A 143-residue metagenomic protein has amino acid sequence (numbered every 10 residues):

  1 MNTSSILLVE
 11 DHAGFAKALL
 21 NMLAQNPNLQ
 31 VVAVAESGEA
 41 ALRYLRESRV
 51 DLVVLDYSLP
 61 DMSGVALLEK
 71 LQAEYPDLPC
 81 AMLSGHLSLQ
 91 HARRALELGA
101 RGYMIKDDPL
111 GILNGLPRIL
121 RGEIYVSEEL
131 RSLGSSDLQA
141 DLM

Functional and structural regions predicted by a protein language model:
E10: Conserved acidic carboxylate
V34-L52: Acidic, metal-coordinating helix/loop segments flanking the phosphotransfer/catalytic sites of two-component signaling
S37, S63-A66: Acidic catalytic/metal-coordinating carboxylates
D56, S84: Active-site residues of response regulator receiver
P60: The feature encodes the CheY-like receiver
V65-D77: Short amphipathic alpha-helix used as the core "switch/output" element in two-component signaling
A92-E97, D107-M143: Short, flexible helix-to-coil linker/hinge segments that flank and couple to helix-turn-helix
